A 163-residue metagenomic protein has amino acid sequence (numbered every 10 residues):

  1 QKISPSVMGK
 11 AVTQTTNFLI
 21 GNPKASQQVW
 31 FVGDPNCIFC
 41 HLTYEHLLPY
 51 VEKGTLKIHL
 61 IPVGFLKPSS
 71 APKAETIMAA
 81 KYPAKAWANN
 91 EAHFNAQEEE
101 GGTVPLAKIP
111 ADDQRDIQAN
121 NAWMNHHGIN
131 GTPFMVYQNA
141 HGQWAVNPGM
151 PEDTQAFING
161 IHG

Functional and structural regions predicted by a protein language model:
Q1-M8, G163: N-terminal targeting signals for export/organelle localization
P5-V7, G64, N121-M124: Intrinsically disordered, low-complexity segments enriched in polar/charged residues with Gly/Pro, especially when
V7-Q27, E52: A short beta-strand-turn-helix
Q27-P35, H41-I109, N125, N130 (+1 more regions): Structural alpha/beta surface segment adjacent to cysteine/selenocysteine redox centers across thiol/disulfide enzymes
C40-H41, Q114: Short alpha-helix boundary/capping motifs
Q97-G163: C-terminal cap of thioredoxin/glutaredoxin-like
